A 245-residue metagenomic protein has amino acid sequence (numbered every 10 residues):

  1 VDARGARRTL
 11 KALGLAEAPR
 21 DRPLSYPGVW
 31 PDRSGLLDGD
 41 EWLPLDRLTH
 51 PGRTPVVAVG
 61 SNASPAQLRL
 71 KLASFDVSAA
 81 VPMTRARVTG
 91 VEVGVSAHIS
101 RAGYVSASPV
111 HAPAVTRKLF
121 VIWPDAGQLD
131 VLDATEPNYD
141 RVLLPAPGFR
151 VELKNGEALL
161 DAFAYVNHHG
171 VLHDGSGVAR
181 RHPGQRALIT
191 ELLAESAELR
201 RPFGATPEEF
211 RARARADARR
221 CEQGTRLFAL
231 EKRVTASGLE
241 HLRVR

Functional and structural regions predicted by a protein language model:
V1-R245: Glycine-aromatic micro-motifs
